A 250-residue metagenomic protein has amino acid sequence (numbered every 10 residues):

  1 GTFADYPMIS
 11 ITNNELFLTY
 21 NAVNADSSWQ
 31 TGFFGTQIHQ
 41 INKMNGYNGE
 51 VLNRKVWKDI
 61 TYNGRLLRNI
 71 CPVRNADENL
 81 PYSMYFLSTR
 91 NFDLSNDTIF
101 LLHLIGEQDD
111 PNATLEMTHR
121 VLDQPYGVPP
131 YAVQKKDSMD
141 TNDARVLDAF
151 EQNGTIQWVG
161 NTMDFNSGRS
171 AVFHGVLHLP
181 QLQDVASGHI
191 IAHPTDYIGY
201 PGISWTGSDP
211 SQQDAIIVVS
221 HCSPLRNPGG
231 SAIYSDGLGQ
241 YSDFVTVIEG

Functional and structural regions predicted by a protein language model:
G1-G250: C-terminal PAP-associated
